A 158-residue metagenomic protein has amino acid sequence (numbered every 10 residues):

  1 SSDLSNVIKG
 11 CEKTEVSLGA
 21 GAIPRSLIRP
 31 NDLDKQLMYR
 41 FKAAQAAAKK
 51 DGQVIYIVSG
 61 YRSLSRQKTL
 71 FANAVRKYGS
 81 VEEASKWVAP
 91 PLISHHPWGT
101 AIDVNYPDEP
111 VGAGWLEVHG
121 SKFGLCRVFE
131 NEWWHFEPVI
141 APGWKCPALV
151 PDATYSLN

Functional and structural regions predicted by a protein language model:
S2-D3, K77, V81-N158: Catalytic cores and adjacent binding grooves of peptidoglycan-active enzymes
S2-D3, P24-P30, Q45, K68-K77: Short, mixed-charge, low-aromatic patches
S2-S26: N-terminal low-complexity, Pro/Thr/Ser-rich intrinsically disordered segments that act as propeptides or flexible
T14-L18, Y39, A43, S85-P90: Short hydrophobic/aromatic-rich motifs at helix boundaries and adjacent loops
A22-S59: Active-site acidic/histidine clusters and adjacent loop/turn architecture that either coordinate catalytic ions
L33, L37-A44, R66-L70, G112-W115 (+1 more regions): Stable alpha-helical elements in mature extracytoplasmic
Q45-G52, A74, Y78, G120-F123: Sec/Tat-exported extracytoplasmic proteins
Y56-N73: Acidic helix-start/capping segments at beta-turn-to-alpha-helix junctions
